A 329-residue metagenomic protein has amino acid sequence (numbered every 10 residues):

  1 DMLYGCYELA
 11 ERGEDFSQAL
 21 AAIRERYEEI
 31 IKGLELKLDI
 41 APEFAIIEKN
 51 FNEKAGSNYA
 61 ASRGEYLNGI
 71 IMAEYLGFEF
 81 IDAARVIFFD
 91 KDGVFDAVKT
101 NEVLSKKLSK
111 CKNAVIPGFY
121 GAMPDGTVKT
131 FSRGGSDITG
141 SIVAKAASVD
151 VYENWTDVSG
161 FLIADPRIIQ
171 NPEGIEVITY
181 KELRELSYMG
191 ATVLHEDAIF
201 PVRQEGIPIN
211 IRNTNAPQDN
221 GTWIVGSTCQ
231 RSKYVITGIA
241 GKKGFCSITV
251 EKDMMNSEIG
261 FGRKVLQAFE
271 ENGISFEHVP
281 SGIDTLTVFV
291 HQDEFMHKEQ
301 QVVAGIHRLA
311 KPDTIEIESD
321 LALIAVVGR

Functional and structural regions predicted by a protein language model:
D1-E11, L162, I211-T228, V288-V290 (+1 more regions): Terminal amphipathic helices with adjacent charged low-complexity linkers/tails
D1-I199, H291: Nucleotide/pyrophosphate-binding catalytic subdomain
V151-W155, I209-I211, E277: Short hydrophobic alpha-helical runs that function as membrane-insertion/retention elements
H195, G206-N213: Acidic/polar loop patches that form or flank catalytic/metal-binding clefts of enzymes that bind anionic ligands
T222-R329: A conserved regulatory-domain signal marking ACT and ACT-like small-molecule sensing domains and adjacent regulatory
